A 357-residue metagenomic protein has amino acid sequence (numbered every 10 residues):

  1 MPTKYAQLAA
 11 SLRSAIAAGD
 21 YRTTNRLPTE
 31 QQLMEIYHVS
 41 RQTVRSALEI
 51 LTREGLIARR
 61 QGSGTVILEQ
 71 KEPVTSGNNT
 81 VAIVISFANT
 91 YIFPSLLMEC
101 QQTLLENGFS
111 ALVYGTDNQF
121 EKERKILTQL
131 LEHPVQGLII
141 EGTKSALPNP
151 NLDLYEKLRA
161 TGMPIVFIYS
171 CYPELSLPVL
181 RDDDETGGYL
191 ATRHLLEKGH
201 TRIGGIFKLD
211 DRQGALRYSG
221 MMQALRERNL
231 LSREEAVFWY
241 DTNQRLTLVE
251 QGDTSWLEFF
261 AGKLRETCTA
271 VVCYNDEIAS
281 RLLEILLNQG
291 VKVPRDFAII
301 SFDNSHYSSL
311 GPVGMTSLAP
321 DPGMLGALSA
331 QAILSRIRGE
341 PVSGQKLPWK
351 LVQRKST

Functional and structural regions predicted by a protein language model:
M1-T75: N-terminal helix-turn-helix DNA-binding module of bacterial transcription factors
A10-S11, L257-T357: Flexible loop/turn connectors
A10-S14, R22, L68-R193: Alpha-helical recognition/docking segments in bacterial nutrient-uptake and carbohydrate-utilization systems
I83, V135-K144, V166, G204-K208 (+2 more regions): Periplasmic-binding protein-like
Y91-E106, L190, R212-S232, R281 (+1 more regions): Short, solvent-exposed amphipathic alpha-helices that sit in or adjacent to ligand/effector-binding or catalytic
L105-G115, A224-Q251: Short beta-strand elements in bilobed, periplasmic/extracellular small-molecule ligand-binding domains
S176-G205, Q223, Q251-F260, P320-R338: Hydrophobic alpha-helical segments within soluble ligand-binding/sensing domains
Y189-L230, G344-S356: An alpha-beta-alpha
